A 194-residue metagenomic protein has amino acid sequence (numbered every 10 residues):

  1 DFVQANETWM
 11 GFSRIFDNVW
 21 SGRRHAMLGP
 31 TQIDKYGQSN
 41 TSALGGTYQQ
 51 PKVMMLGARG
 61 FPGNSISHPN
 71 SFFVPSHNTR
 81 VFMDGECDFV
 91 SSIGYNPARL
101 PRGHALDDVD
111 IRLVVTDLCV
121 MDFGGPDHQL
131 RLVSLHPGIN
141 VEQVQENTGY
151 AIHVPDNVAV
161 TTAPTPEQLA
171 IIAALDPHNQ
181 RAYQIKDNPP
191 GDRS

Functional and structural regions predicted by a protein language model:
D1-P155, P164: Conserved phosphate- and dinucleotide-binding cores of soluble alpha/beta proteins, encompassing both enzyme active
D156-S194: A conserved C-terminal secondary-structure "cap"
